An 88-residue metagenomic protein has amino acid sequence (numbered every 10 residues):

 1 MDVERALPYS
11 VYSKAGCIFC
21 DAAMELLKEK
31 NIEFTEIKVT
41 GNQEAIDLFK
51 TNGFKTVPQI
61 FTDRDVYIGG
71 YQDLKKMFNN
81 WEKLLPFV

Functional and structural regions predicted by a protein language model:
M1-T35: Local sequence-structure signature of Cys/Sec-based thiol-disulfide redox active-site neighborhoods
G16, V39-N42, V66: Short beta->alpha junction loops/turns
I18-D21, E44, G69: Residues that form or flank phosphate/diphosphate-binding pockets in enzymes that use nucleotide phosphates
E25-L27, T51, L74-K76: Short, glycine/charged-enriched secondary-structure capping and boundary segments
I37-K55, E82-F87: Thioredoxin-like thiol-disulfide oxidoreductase module
N52-F61, Y71: Structural micro-motif
T62-V88: Non-catalytic, surface beta->alpha helical segment in thiol-disulfide oxidoreductase systems
